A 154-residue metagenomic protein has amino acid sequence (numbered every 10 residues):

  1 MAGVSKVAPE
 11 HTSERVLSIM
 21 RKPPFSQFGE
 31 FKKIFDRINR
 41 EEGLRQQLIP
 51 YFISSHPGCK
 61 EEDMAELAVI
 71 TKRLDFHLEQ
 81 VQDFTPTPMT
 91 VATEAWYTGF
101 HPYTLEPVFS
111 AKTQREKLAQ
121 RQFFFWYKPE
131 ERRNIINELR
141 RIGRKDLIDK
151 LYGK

Functional and structural regions predicted by a protein language model:
M1-F84: Conserved AdoMet/S-adenosylmethionine-binding subsite of the radical SAM
M89-K154: Radical SAM enzyme core and accessory elements
